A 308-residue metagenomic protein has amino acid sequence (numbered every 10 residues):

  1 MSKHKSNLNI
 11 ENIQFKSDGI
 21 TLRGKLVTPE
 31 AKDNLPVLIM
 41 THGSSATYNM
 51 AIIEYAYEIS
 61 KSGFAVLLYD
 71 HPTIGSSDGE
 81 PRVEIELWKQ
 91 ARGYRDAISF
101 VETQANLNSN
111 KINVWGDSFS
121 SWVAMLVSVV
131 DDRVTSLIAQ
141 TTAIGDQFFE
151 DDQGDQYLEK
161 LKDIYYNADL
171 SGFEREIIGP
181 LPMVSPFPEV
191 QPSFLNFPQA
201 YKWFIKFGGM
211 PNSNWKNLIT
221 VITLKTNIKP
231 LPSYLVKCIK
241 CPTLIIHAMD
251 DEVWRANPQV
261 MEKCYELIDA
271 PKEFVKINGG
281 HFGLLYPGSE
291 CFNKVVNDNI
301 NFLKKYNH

Functional and structural regions predicted by a protein language model:
M1-D33: N-terminal cap/lid segment of alpha/beta-hydrolase-fold proteins
N34-G43: Short beta-strand element of the alpha/beta-hydrolase
S45-Y57, H71, N257-Q259: The serine-hydrolase catalytic nucleophile loop
Y48, I74-S109, N113, S289-V295: Catalytic nucleophile-loop/oxyanion-hole region of alpha/beta-hydrolase and closely related hydrolase-like folds
E58-D78: Conserved alpha/beta-hydrolase
L126-F207: Alpha/beta-hydrolase-fold enzymes
I239, I245-H247: Short beta-strand/loop motif that positions the catalytic acidic residue of the alpha/beta-hydrolase fold
I277-H308: Catalytic active-site module of serine/aspartate enzymes centered on a nucleophile-bearing elbow/loop
